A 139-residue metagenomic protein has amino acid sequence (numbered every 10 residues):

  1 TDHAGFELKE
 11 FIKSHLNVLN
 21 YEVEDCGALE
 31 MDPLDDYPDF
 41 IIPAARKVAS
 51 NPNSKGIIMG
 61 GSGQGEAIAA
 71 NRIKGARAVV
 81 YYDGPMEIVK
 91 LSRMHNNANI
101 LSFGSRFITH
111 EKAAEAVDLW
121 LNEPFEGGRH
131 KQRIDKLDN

Functional and structural regions predicted by a protein language model:
T1-E22: Glycine-rich phosphate/diphosphate-binding loop of Rossmann-like nucleotide-binding domains
T1-E7, M86-N139: C-terminal binding/interaction regions
E10-K13, I68-R72, A114: Short amphipathic alpha-helical segments
E22-L34: A short beta-strand-loop structural module common to alpha/beta enzyme folds
E24-G27, G56-G60: Short, conserved beta-strand edge motifs with alternating hydrophobic and charged residues
D39-I58: Short, structured active-site "lid" loops
M59-R106: Mid-chain, well-packed structural core segment of small domains
